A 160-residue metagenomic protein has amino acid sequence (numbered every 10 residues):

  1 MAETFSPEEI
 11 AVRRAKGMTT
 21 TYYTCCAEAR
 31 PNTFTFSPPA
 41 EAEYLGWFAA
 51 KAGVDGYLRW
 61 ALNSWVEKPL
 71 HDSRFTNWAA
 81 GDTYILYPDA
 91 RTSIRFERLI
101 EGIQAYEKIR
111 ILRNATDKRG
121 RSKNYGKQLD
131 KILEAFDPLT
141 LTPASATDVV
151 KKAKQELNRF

Functional and structural regions predicted by a protein language model:
M1-P69: Catalytic-core regions of glycoside hydrolase
L70-F160: Catalytic domains of carbohydrate-active enzymes that cleave complex glycans
